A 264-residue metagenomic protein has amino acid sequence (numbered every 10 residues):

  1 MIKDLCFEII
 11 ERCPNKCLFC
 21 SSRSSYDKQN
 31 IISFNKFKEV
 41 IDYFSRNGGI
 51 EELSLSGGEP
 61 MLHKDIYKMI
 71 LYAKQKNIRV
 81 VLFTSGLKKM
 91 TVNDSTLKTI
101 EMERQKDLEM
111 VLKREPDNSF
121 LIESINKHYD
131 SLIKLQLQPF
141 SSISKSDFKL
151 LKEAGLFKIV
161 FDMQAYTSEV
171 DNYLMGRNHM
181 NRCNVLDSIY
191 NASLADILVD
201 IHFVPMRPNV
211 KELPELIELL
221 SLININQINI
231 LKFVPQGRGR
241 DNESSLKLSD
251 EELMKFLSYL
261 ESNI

Functional and structural regions predicted by a protein language model:
M1-S146: Conserved alpha-helical substructure of the radical SAM core
C6, S54, V81, V160 (+2 more regions): A structural signal for isolated positions on well-ordered beta-strands in alpha/beta enzyme cores
I50, R79, F157, L198 (+1 more regions): Residue-level detector of anion-binding/catalytic polar loops
E103-Q136, K149-A154, D162-I264: Radical SAM enzyme [4Fe-4S]-AdoMet core and its adjacent flexible, acidic and glycine-rich loops/tails across
